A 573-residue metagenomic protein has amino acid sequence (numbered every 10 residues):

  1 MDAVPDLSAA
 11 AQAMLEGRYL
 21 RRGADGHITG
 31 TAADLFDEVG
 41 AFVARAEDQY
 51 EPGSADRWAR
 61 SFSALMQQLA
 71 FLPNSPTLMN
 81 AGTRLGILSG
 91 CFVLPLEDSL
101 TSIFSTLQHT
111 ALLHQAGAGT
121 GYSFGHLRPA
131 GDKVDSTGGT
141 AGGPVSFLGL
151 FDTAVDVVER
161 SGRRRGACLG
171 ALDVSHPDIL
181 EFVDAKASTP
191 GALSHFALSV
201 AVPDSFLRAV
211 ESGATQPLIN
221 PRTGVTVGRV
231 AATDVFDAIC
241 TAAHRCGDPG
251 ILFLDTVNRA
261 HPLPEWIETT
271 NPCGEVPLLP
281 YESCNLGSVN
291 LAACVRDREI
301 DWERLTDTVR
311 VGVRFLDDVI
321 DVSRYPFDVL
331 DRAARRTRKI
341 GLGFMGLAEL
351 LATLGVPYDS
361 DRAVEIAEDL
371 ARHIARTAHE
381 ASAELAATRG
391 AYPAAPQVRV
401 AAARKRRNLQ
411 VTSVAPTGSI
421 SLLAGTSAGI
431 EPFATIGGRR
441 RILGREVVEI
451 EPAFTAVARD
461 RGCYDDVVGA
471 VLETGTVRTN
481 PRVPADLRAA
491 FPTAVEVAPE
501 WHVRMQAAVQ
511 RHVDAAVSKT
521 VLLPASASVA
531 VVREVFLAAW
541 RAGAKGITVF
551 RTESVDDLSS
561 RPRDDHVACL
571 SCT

Functional and structural regions predicted by a protein language model:
M1-G53, A59, S136-L150, R160-P262 (+2 more regions): Conserved, charged catalytic cores of large soluble enzymes
L7, I28-T31, L35, W58 (+17 more regions): Secondary-structure capping and boundary motifs in well-ordered enzyme cores
R21, G40-Q49, S63-S136, P144-F147 (+5 more regions): Function-dense linear segments that define catalytic or interfacial modules in macromolecule-processing proteins
L94-L96, S123-L127, L172-S175, L252-D255 (+9 more regions): Generic beta-strand/beta-sheet core signal
S105, H126-L127, D132-G139, D178-A187 (+9 more regions): Short acidic, glycine/serine/threonine-rich loops at helix termini
L107, T308-D331, R335, V356-T417 (+2 more regions): Internal maturation/activation junctions in enzymes
F124-A130, A171-D178, P203, R222-G224 (+8 more regions): A glycine-rich phosphate-binding loop feature that marks nucleotide/adenosyl-phosphate handling sites
E268, P272-P277, L316-D321, T412-T573: Catalytic alpha/beta core of large soluble enzyme barrels
